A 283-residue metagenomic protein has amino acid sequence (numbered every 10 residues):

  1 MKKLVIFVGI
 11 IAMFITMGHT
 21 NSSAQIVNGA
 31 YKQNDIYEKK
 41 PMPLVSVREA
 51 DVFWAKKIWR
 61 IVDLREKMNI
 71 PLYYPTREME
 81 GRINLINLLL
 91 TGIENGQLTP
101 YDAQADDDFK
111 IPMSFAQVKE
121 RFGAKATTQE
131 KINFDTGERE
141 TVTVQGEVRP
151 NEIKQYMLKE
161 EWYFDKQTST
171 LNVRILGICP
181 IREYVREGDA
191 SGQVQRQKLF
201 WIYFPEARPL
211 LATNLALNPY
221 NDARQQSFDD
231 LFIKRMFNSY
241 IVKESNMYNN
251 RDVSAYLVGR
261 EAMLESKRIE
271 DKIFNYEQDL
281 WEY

Functional and structural regions predicted by a protein language model:
M1-A30: Bacterial Sec-dependent N-terminal signal peptides
M13, E147, Q167-S169, S191: Residues embedded in well-ordered secondary-structure elements
M13, Q195-P209: Short secondary-structure subsegments characteristic of cysteine-rich extracellular domains
Q25-Q167, V185, P205-Y283: A domain-level signal for the mature, folded cores of soluble proteins
N151-I153, V173-I175, Q197-L199: Extracytoplasmic
M157-K159, R174-C179, W201: Soluble periplasmic/extracytoplasmic beta-strand elements of cell-envelope proteins
T170, I175-V194: Extended serine/threonine-enriched, polar tracts that run as long, contiguous segments within proteins
